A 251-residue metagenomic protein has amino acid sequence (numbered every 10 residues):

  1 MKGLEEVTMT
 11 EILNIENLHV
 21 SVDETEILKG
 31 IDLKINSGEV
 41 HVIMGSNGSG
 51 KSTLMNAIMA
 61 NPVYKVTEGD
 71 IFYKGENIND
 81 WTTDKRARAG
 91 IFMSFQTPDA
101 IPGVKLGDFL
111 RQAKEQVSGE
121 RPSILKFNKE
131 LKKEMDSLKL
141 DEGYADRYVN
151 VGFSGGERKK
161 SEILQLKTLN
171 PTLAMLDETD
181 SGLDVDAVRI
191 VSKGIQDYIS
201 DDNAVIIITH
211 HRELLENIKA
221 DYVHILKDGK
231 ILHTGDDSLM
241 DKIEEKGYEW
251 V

Functional and structural regions predicted by a protein language model:
L13-I15, L28-G30, I35: Conserved structural motif at the start of ABC-family nucleotide-binding domains
T25-L28, K85, R189: Short coil-to-beta microelement around the adenine-binding A-loop and adjacent beta1/P-loop entry of ABC ATPase
M44-S46: The feature captures the beta-strand-to-loop junction immediately N-terminal to the Walker
M59: Helix-to-loop junction immediately C-terminal to a conserved catalytic motif
D70-R86, N150: ABC ATPase NBD Q-loop/coupling interface
D99-T172: ABC-family P-loop ATPase nucleotide-binding domains
E178-T179, D186: Walker B catalytic motif
Y222, L226, K230-V251: Conserved beta-strand-loop-alpha-helix hinge in the C-terminal portion of ABC ATPase nucleotide-binding domains
